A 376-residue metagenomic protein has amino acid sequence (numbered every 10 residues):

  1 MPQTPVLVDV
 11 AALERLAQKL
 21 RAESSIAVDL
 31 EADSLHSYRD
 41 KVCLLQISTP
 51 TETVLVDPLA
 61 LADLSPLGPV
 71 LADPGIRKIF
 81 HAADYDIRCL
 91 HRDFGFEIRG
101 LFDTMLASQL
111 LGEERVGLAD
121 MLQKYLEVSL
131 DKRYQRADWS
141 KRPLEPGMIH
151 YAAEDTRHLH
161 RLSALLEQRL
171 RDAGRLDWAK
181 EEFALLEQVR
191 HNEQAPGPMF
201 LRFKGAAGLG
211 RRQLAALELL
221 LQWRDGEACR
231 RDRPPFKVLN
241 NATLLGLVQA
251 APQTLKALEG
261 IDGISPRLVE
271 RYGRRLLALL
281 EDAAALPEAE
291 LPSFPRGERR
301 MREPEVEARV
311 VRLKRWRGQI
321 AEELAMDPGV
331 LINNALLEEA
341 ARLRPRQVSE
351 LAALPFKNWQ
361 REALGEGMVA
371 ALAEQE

Functional and structural regions predicted by a protein language model:
M1-I26, L30: N-terminal accessory regions of nucleic-acid-interacting proteins
V6, Q46, T51-H160, E167 (+1 more regions): Active-site-proximal helix-loop-helix substrate-binding element of RNase H-like nuclease domains
D9, A82-A83, N240, N333: Helix N-cap/beta->alpha junction signal
A27, H36, C43-I47: Non-catalytic, usually N-terminal nucleic-acid engagement modules in DNA/RNA processing proteins
L30, H81-A82, L351: Flexible glycine-rich surface loops and low-complexity tracts that mediate binding to linear polymers
E31-L35, A107, G263-S265: Short beta-turn/strand-loop junction motif enriched in small, turn-promoting residues
P146, T156, L162, L166-E376: Accessory DNA-binding and partner-docking regions appended to nucleic-acid-acting proteins, especially the terminal
